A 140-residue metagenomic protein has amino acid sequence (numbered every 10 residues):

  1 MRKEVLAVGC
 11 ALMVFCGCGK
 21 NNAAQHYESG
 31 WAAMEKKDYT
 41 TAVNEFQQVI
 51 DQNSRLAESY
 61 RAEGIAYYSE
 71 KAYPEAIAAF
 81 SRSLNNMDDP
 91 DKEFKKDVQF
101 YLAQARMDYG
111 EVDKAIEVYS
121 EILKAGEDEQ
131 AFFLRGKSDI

Functional and structural regions predicted by a protein language model:
E28, A62, D97-Y101, L134: Canonical tetratricopeptide repeat
E35-K36, S69-E70, D108: Register position in tetratricopeptide repeats
S54, D88, G126-E127: Short coil turns that delineate tetratricopeptide repeat
